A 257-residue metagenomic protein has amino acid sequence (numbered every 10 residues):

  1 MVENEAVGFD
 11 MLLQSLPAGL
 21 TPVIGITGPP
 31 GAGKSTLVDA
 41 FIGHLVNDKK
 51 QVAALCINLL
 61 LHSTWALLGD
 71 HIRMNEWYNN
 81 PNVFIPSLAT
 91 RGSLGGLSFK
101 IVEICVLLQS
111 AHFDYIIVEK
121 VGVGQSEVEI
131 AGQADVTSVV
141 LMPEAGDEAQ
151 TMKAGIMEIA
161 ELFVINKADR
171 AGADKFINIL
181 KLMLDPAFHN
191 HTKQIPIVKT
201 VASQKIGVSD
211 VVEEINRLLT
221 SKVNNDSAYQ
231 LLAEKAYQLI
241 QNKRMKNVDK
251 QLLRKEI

Functional and structural regions predicted by a protein language model:
M1-I24, A32, F41-S126: Nucleotide-state-sensitive switch-loop elements of NTP-binding domains
G28: The Walker A (P-loop) glycine that initiates the GxxxxGKT/S ATP-binding motif of P-loop NTPases
L37: Hydrophobic positions on the alpha1 helix immediately C-terminal to the Walker A/P-loop
L59-H62, T90-R91, G122-G124, E144-D147 (+2 more regions): Conserved nucleotide-binding/hydrolysis micro-motifs of P-loop NTPases
L97, G124-I130, E148-T151, A173-F176: Conserved ATPase-coupling elements of RecA-like P-loop NTPase cores
V106-F113, Q125-E144, A154-V164: Inter-motif core of Ras-like GTPase G domains
I159-L162, A168-L219: Canonical P-loop GTPase G-domain recognition
K199, S209-I257: Long, well-ordered amphipathic alpha-helical subdomains in the mid-to-C-terminal portions of large enzyme subunits
